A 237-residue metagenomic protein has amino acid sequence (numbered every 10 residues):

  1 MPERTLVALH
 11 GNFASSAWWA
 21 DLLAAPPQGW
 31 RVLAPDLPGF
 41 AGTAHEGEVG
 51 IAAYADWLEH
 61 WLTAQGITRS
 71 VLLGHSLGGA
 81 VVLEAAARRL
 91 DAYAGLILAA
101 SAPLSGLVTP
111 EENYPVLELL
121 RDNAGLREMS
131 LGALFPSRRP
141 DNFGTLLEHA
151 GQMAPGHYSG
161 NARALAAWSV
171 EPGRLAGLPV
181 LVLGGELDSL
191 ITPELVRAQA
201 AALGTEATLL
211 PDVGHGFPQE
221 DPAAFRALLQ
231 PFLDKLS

Functional and structural regions predicted by a protein language model:
P2-A44: Conserved HGGG/HGGXW glycine-rich cap/lid loop of the alpha/beta-hydrolase fold
A24, L33-L73, A227: Active-site loop/oxyanion-hole signature of alpha/beta-hydrolase fold enzymes
A24, P179-V213, Q219, R226: Conserved loop-alpha-helix segment in the C-terminal half of the alpha/beta-hydrolase fold that carries the catalytic
A41-G42, A102-P110, R138, L190: A short beta-to-alpha transition loop/helix N-cap that caps and shapes the active-site region
L72-G74, A99, L183: Short beta-strand immediately N-terminal to the catalytic nucleophile in serine-hydrolase-like folds
G74, G78, V82: Gly/Ala-rich beta-loop-alpha elbow adjacent to hydrolase catalytic centers
L83, A87-R88, Y93-N123: Flexible "cap/lid" loop of the alpha/beta hydrolase fold
A124-G177: Conserved alpha/beta-hydrolase catalytic His-Asp/Glu region
